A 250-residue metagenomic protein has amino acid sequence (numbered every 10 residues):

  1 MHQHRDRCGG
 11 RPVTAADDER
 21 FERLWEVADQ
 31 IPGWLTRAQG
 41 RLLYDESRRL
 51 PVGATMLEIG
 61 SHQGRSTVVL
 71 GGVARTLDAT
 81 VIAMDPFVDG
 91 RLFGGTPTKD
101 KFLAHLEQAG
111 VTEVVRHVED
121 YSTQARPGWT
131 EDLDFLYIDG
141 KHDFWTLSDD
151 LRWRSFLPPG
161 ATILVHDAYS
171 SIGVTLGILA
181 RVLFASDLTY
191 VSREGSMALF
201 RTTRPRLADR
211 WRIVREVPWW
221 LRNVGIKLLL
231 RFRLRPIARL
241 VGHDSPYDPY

Functional and structural regions predicted by a protein language model:
H2-C8: N-terminal auxiliary segments of SAM/dcSAM-dependent transferases
A15-D29, R41-Y250: S-adenosylmethionine/decaboxylated-SAM
P32: Catalytic nucleophile-loop/oxyanion-hole region of alpha/beta-hydrolase and closely related hydrolase-like folds
L35-Q39: Phosphate/oxyanion-binding active-site loops and adjacent basic polyanion-contact surfaces
